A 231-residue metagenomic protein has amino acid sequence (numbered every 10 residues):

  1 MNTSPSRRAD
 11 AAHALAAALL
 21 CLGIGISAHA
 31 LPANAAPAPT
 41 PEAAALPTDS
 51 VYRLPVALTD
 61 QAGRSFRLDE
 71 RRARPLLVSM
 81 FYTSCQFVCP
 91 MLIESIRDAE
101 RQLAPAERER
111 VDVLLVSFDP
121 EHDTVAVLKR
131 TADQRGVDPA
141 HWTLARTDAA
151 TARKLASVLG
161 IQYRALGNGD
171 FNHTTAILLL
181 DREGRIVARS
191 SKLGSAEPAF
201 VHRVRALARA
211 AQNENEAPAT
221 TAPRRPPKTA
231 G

Functional and structural regions predicted by a protein language model:
M1-P55, T59, A210-N213, A217-G231: N-terminal targeting signals for export/organelle localization
R53-L54, L76, T174-A176: Short loop/turn microsegments at loop-to-beta-strand junctions
V56-L76: A short beta-strand-turn-helix
D69-I96: Short active-site neighborhood of thiol/selenol oxidoreductases, capturing the structured segment around
P75, F81-S84, E100-E107, R135 (+4 more regions): Sec/Tat-exported extracytoplasmic proteins
I93-L155: Structural microenvironment flanking redox-active thiols in thiol-disulfide oxidoreductases
A140-W142, R153, S157-L166, D170-I177: Structural micro-motif
L166-G231: Thiol-/selenol-based redox modules, centered on thioredoxin-like and closely related oxidoreductase domains
